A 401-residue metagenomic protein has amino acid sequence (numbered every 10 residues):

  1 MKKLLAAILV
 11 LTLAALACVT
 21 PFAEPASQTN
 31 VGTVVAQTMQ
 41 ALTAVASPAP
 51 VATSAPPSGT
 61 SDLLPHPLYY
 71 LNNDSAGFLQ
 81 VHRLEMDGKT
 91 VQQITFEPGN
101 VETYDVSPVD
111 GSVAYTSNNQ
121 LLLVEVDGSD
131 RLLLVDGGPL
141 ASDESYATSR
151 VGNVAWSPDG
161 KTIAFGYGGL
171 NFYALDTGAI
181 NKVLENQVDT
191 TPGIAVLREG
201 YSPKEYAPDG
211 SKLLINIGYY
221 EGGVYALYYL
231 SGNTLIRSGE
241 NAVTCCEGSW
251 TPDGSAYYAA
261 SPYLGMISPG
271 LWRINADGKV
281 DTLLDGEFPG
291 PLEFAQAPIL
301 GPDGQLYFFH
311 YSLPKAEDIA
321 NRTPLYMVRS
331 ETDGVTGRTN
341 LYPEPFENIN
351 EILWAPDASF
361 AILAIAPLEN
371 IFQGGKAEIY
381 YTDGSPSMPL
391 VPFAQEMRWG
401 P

Functional and structural regions predicted by a protein language model:
M1-L16: Sec-dependent bacterial lipoprotein signal peptides
C18-P401: Sequence signature of WD/YWTD-type beta-propeller architectures
